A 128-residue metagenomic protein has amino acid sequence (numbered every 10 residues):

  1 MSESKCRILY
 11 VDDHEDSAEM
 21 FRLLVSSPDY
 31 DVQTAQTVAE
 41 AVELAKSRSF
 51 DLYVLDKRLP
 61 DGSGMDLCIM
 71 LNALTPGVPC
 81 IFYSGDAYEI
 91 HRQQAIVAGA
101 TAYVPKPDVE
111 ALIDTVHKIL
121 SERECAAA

Functional and structural regions predicted by a protein language model:
M1-R7, E110-A128: Non-catalytic signal-transmission and effector/linker regions of two-component phosphorelay proteins
D12: Conserved acidic carboxylate
E15-Q33: Two-component/phosphorelay signaling modules centered on CheY-like receiver
T37, S63-D66: Acidic catalytic/metal-coordinating carboxylates
R48-V54, L59: Active-site beta3 strand of CheY-like receiver
M65-P76: Short amphipathic alpha-helix used as the core "switch/output" element in two-component signaling
D66, D86-P105, E110-D114: Alpha4 helix (beta4-alpha4-beta5 surface) of REC/receiver domains from two-component response regulators
